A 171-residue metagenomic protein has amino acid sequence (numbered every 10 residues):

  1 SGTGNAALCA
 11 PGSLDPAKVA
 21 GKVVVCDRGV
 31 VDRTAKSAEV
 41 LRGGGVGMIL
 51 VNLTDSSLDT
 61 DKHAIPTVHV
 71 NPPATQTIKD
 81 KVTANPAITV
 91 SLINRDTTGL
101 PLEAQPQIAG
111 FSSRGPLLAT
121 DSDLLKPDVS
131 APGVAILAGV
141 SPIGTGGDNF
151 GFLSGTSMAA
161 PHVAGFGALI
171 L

Functional and structural regions predicted by a protein language model:
S1-L171: Loop-rich non-cytosolic ectodomains and luminal regions
